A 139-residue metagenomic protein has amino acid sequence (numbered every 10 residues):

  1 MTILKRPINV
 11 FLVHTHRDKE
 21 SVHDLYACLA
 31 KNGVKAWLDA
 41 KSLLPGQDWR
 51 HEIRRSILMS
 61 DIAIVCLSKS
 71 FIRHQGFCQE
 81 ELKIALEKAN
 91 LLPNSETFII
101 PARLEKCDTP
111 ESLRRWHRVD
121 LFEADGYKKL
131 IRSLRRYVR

Functional and structural regions predicted by a protein language model:
M1-C66, S70, L86-T97, L104-C107 (+1 more regions): Conserved N-terminal substructure of TIR/SEFIR domains
I8-V10, R114-H117: Short amphipathic alpha-helical segments
R73-Q79: Glycine/threonine-rich flexible loop motifs
Q79, E87, R115: Phosphate-coordinating loops and pocket residues in cytosolic domains that bind phosphorylated ligands
T97-I100, W116: Extracytoplasmic/periplasmic beta-strand context in beta-sandwich domains, especially the cupredoxin/COX2 CuA-binding
C107-R115: Short loop/helix-cap segments at secondary-structure boundaries that form the rim of catalytic
V119-F122: Short acidic-hydrophobic, aromatic-tinged amphipathic segments that line or gate anion-handling sites
